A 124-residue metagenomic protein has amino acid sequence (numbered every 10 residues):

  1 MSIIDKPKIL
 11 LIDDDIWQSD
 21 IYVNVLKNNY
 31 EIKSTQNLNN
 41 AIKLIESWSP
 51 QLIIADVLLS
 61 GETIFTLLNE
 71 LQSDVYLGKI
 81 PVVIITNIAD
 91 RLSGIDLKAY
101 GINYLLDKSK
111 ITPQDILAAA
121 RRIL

Functional and structural regions predicted by a protein language model:
M1-K8, D13, I111-L124: Non-catalytic signal-transmission and effector/linker regions of two-component phosphorelay proteins
I16-S34: Two-component/phosphorelay signaling modules centered on CheY-like receiver
S34-K43, I64: Helix N-cap/capping motif at the beta->alpha junctions
K43, F65-G78: Short amphipathic alpha-helix used as the core "switch/output" element in two-component signaling
W48-A55, L59: Active-site beta3 strand of CheY-like receiver
L59-S60, D90: The feature encodes the CheY-like receiver
I64, S73, D96-Y104: As written
